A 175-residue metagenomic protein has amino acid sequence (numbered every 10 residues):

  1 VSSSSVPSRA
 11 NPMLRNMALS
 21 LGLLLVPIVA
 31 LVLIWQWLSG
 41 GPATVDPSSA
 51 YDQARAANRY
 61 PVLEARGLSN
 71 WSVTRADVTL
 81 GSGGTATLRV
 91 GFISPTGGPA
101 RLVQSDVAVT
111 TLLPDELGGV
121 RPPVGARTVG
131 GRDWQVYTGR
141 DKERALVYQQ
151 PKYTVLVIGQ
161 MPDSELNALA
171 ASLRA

Functional and structural regions predicted by a protein language model:
V1-N70: Charge-rich, low-complexity N-terminal segments
S3, P12, N16, Q53 (+4 more regions): Generic, low-specificity signal for short hydrophobic/alpha-helical stretches with a mild N-terminal bias, encompassing
A18-I34, V90-F92, L102, V129 (+2 more regions): Generic hydrophobic secondary-structure signal
Q36, P123-A175: A short, solvent-exposed beta-edge/loop patch
G41-R140: Short, solvent-exposed recognition patches
